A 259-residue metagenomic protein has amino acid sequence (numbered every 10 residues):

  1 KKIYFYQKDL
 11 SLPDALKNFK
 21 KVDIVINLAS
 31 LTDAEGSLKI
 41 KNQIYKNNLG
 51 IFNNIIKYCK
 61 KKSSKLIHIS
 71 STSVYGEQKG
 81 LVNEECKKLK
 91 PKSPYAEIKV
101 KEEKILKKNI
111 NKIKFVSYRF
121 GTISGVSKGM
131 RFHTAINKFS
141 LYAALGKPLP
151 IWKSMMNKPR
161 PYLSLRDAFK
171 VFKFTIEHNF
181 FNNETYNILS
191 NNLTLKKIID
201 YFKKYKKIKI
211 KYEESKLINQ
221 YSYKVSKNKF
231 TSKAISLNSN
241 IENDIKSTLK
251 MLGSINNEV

Functional and structural regions predicted by a protein language model:
Q7-N47: NAD(P)H-binding glycine-rich loop region in Rossmannoid oxidoreductase-like domains and their noncatalytic homologs
N27, N53-P94: Conserved Rossmann-fold NAD(P)-dependent oxidoreductase catalytic core, especially the SDR/UDP-sugar
K39-N54, L89, S93, E97-I98: Glycine-rich NAD(P)-binding loop of the Rossmann-fold in SDR/ketoreductase-type enzymes
S71, E103-S127: Conserved beta-loop-beta element that borders a ligand/cofactor-binding pocket
V100, S124-K138, L165-R166, F174-Y186: Glycine/proline-rich active-site loop of Rossmann-fold NAD(P)-dependent oxidoreductases
I123-S127, I151-Y162, E184-L193, S215-Q220 (+1 more regions): Glycine-rich Rossmann NAD(P)(H)-binding loop
F139, A143, V171-I218: Mid/C-terminal beta-alpha module of Rossmann-like enzyme folds, strongest in SDR-family dehydrogenases/epimerases
K227-N228, S239-V259: Amphipathic terminal alpha-helices
